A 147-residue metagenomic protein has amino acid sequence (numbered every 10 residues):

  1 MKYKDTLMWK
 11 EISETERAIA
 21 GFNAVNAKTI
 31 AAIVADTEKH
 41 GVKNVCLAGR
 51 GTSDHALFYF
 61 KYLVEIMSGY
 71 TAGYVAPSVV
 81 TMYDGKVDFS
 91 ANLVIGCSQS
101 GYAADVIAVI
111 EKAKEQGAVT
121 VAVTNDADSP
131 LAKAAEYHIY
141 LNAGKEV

Functional and structural regions predicted by a protein language model:
M1-G41: Cofactor-/ligand-binding subdomain signature composed of acidic, glycine-rich, tryptophan-containing flexible loops
E38-V147: Glycine-rich phosphate-binding loops that contact phosphosugars or nucleotide phosphates
